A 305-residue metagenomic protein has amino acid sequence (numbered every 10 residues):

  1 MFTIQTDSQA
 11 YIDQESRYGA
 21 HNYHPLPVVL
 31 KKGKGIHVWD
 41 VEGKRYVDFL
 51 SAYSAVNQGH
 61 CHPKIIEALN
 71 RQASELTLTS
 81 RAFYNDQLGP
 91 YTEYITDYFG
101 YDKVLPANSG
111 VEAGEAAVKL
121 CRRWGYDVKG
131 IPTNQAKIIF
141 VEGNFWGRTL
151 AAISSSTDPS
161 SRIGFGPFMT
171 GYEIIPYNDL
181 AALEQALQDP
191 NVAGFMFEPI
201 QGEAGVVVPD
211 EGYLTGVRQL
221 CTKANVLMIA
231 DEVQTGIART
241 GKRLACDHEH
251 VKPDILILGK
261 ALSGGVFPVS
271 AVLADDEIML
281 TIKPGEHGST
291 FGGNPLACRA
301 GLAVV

Functional and structural regions predicted by a protein language model:
M1-V305: Conserved N-terminal phosphate-binding loop of PLP-dependent enzymes in the Aspartate aminotransferase
